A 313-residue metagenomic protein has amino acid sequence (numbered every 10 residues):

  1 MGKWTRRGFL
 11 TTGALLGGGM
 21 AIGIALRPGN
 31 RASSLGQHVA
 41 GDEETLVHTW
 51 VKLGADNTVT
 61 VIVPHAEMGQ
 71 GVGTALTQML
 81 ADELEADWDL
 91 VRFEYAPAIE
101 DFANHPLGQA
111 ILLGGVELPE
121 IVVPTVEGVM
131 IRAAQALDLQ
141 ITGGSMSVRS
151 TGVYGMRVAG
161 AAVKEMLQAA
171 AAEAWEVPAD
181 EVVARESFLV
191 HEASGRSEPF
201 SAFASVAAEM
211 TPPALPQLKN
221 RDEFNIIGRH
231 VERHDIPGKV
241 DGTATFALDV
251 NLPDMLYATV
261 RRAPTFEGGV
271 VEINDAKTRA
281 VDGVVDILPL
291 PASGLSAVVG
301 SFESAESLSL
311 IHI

Functional and structural regions predicted by a protein language model:
M1-L310: Cofactor-binding beta-sheet edge motifs in enzyme active sites
